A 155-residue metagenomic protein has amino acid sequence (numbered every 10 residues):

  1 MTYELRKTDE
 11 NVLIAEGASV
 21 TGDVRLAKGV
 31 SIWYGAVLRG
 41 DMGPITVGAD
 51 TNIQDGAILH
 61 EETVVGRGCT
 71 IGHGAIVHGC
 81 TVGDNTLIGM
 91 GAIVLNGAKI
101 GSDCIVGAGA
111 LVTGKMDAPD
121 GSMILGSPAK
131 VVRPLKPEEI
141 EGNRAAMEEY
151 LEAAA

Functional and structural regions predicted by a protein language model:
M1-I32: N-terminal segments that cap or nucleate solenoid repeat domains
M1-T8, L13, D41-I45, A49 (+2 more regions): Glycine-rich hexapeptide-repeat left-handed beta-helix
A18, G68-H73: Short N-terminal helix-initiation segments at or just after the protein's N-terminus
G22, Y34, G40, D55 (+2 more regions): Residues on the solvent-exposed faces and adjacent turns of beta-rich solenoids used to engage binding targets
L26, P44-V47, V65: Sequence/structural signature of small/polar-enriched beta-strand/turn repeats that build beta-strand-rich repeat
G35-A36, G66-C69, G101-C104: Short, conserved structural micro-motifs that define repeat-unit consensus positions and nucleotide-binding loops
E61-E62, D120: Short glycine/proline-enriched coil/turn segments at helix->beta-strand junctions
